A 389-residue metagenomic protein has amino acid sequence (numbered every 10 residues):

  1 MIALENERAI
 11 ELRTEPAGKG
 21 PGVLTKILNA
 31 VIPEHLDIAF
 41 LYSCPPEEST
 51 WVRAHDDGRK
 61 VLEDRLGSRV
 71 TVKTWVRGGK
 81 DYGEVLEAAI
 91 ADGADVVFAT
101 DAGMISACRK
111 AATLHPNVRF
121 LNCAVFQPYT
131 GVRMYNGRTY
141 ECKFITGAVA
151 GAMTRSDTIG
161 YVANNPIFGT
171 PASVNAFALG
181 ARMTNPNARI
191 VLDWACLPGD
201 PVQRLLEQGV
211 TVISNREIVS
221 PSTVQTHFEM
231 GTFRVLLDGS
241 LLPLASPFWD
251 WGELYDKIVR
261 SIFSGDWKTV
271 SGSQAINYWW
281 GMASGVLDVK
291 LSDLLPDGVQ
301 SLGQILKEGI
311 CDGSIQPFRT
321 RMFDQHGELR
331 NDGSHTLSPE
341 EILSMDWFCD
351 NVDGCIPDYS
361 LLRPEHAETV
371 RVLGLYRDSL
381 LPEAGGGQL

Functional and structural regions predicted by a protein language model:
A3-L389: A residue-level marker of the well-folded mature domains of exported/periplasmic proteins
